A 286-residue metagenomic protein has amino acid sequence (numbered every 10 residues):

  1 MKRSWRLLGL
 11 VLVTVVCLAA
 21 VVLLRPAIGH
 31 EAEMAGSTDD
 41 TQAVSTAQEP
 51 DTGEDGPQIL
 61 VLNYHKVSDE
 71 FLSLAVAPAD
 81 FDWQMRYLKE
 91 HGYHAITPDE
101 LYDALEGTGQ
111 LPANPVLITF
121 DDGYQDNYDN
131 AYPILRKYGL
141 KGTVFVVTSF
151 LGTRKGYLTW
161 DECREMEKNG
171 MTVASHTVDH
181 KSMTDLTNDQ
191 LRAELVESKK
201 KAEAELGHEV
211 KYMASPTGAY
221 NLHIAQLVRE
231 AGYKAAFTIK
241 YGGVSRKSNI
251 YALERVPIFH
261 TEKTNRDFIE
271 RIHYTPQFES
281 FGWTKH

Functional and structural regions predicted by a protein language model:
M1-T14: N-terminal Sec-pathway targeting helices
V15-R25: Hydrophobic alpha-helical membrane-insertion segments, chiefly the h-region of N-terminal signal peptides
L24-T119, Q125-D126, D185-H286: C-terminal active-site subregion of NodB/CE4 polysaccharide deacetylases
L62-Y64, T172-H180: Histidine-centered catalytic micro-motifs
K66-E70, S149, D179-K181: A short, flexible beta-alpha/helix-coil linker loop
Y132-G139, L158-S175: Acidic (Asp/Glu)-rich catalytic clusters
G139-W160: A short, conserved beta-to-alpha structural element at the edge of catalytic cores that scaffolds binding
F145, H176, A236-T238: Short beta-strand and adjacent tight-turn residues that come in two discontinuous sequence segments and form the edges
